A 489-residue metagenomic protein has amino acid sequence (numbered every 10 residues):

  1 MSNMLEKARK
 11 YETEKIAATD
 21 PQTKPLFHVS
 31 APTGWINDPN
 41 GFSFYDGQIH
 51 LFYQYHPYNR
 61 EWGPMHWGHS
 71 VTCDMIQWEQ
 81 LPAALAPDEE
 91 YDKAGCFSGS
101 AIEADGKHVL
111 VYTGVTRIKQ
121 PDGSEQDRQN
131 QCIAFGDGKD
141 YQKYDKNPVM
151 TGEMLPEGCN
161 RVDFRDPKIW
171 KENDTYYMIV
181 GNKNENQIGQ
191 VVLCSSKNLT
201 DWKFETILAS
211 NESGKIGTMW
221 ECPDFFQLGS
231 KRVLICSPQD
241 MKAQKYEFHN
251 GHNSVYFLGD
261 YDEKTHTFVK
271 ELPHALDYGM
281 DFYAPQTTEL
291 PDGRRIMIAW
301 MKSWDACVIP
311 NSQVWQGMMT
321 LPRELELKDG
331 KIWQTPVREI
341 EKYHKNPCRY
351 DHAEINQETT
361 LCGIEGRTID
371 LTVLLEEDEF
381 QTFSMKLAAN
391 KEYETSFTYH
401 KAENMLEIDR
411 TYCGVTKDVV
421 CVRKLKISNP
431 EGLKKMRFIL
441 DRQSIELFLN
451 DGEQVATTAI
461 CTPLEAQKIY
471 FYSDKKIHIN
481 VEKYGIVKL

Functional and structural regions predicted by a protein language model:
M1-D166, K171-I216, Q227-Y278, M301-Y350 (+3 more regions): Beta-rich carbohydrate-recognition and catalytic domains
R9-K15, S254-L489: Beta-rich accessory regions
